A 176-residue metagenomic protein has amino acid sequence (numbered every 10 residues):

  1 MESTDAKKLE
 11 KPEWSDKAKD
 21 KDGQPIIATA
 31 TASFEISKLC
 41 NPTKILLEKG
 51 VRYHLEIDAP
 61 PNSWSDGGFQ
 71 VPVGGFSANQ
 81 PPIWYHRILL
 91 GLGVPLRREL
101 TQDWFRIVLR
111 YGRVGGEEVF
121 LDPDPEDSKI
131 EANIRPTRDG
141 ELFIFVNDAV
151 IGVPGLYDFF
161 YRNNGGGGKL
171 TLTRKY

Functional and structural regions predicted by a protein language model:
M1-Y176: Gly-Asp-aromatic-enriched flexible segments
